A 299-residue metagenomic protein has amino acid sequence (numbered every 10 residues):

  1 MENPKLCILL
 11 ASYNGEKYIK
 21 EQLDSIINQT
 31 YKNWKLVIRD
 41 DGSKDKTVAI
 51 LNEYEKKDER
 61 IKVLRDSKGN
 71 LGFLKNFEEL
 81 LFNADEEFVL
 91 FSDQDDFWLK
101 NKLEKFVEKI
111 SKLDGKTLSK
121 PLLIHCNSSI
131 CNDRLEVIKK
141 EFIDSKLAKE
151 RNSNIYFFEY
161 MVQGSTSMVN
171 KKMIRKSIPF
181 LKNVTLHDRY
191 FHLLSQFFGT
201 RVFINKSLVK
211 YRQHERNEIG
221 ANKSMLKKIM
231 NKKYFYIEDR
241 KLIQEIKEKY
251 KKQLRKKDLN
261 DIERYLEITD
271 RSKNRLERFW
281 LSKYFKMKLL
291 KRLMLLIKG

Functional and structural regions predicted by a protein language model:
M1-K223: Nucleotide-sugar donor-binding/catalytic module of glycosyltransferases that assemble extracellular/cell-envelope
F157, I178, V184-T185, F197 (+1 more regions): C-terminal subregions of glycosyltransferases and related glycan-biosynthesis enzymes
